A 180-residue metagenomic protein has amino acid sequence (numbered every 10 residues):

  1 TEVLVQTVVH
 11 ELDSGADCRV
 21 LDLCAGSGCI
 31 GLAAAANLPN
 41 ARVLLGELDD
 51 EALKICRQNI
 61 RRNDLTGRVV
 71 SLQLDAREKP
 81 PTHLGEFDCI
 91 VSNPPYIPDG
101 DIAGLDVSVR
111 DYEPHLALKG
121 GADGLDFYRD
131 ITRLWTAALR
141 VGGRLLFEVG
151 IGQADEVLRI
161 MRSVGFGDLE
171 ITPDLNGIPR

Functional and structural regions predicted by a protein language model:
E2-G104: Conserved SAM/SAH cofactor-binding pocket of Class I
V8, A34, V109, I131-W135: Class I S-adenosylmethionine-dependent transferase superfamily signal
V70-L72, L116, E170: Structural signal for short hydrophobic segments within the conserved structured cores of catalytic domains across
N93, Y112, E148: Alpha/beta-hydrolase-fold catalytic nucleophile elbow
Y96-D126: Mobile active-site "lid"/loop adjacent to the S-adenosyl-L-methionine
A122-R180: Conserved Class I SAM-dependent methyltransferase catalytic core
